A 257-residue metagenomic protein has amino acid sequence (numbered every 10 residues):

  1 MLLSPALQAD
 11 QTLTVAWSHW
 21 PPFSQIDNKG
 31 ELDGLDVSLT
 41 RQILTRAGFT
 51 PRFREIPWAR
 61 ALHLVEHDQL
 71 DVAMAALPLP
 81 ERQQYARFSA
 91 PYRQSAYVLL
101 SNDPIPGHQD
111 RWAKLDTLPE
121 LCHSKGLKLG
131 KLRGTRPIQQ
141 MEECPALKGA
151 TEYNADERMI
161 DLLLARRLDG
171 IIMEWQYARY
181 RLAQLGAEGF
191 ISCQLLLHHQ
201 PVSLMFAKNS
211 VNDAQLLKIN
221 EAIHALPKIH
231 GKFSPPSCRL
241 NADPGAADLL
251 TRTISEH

Functional and structural regions predicted by a protein language model:
L3-P5: N-terminal signal peptide c-region/cleavage motif recognized by signal peptidases
A9-Y85, E152, A222: Extracytoplasmic small-molecule ligand-binding "clamshell" domains of the periplasmic binding protein/Venus flytrap
L13-S18, L127-G130, I171, M205: Short, well-ordered beta-strand segments
W17-W20, Q94-V98, A183-I223, D243-T253: Periplasmic-binding protein-like
V37-A47, I105-D116, S124, G130 (+2 more regions): Extended ligand-binding regions for polar small-molecule ligands
R41, F53-C122, Q194-L197: Acidic, polar ligand-binding/catalytic clefts
T50-P57, K131, K148-A155, M159 (+1 more regions): Short beta-strand-to-loop elements that line the ligand-binding cleft of bilobed periplasmic-binding protein-like
A59-D71, R87, E143-C144, E157-Y177 (+1 more regions): Short helices/loops that flank or line small-molecule/ion binding pockets
